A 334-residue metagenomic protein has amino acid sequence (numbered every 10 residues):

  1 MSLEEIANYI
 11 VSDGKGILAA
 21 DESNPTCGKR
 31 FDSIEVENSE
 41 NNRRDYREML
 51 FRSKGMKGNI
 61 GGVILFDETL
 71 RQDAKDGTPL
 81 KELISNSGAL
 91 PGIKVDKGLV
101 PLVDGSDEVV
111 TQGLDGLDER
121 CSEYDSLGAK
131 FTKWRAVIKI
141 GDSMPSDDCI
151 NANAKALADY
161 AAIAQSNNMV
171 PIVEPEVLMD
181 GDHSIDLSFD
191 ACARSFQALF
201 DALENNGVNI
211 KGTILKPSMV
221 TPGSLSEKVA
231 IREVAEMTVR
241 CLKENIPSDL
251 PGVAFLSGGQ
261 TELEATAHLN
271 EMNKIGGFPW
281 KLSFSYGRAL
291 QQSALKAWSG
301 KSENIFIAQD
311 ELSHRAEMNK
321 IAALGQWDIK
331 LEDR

Functional and structural regions predicted by a protein language model:
M1-L127, I140, K228-M237, K243-E244 (+2 more regions): Alpha/beta catalytic barrel-like cores
S39, W134, V173, L215 (+1 more regions): Conserved, mostly hydrophobic/aromatic
D45, S106-R120, P145-Y160, R194: Glycine-rich anion/phosphate-binding loops
N86-V95, Y124-A136, A164-P175, I210-G212: Short coil-to-beta-strand
G98-L102, V137-S143, L178-D182, P222: Conserved radical SAM core fold
L117-F131, N153-M169, S195-N206, A235-E244 (+1 more regions): Structured alpha-helical segments in the cores of large, soluble enzyme domains
P145-N153, H183-F196, S226-K228, G258-T266: Active-site glycine- and acidic-residue-rich loops that bind and position anionic ligands or nucleotide-like cofactors
M179, H183-D249: Catalytic core of soluble alpha/beta enzymes
